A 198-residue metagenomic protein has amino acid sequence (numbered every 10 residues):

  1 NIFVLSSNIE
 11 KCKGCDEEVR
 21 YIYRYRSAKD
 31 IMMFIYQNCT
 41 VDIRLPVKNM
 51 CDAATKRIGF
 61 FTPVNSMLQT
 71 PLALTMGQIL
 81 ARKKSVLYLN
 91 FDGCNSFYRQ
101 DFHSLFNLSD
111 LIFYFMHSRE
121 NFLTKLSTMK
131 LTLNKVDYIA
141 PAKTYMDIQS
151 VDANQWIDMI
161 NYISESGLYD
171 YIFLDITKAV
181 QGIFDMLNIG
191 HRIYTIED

Functional and structural regions predicted by a protein language model:
N1, G14-D16, D52-A53, A81 (+3 more regions): Flexible, charged surface loops at secondary-structure boundaries
N1, I9-K11, N65-L68, N95 (+3 more regions): Short acidic, S/G/P-rich loop/turn micro-motifs used as interaction or catalytic elements
N1-R57, F106-S109, F113-T124: Acidic-aromatic/histidine active-site loop/patch
N1-S7, F60-F61, L89, A140-P141 (+2 more regions): Conserved beta-strand segments of the P-loop GTPase G domain that flank and frequently precede/overlap
S6, D16-V19, K84, Y169 (+2 more regions): Short, well-ordered alpha-helix to beta-strand connector turns
R57-E120, I176: Walker A/P-loop NTP-binding active-site region of P-loop NTPases, recognizing the glycine-rich GxxxxGKT/S
F91-G167: P-loop/Walker-type NTP enzyme "switch/lid" segment
S166-D198: Conserved catalytic-core segment of NTP-binding enzymes
